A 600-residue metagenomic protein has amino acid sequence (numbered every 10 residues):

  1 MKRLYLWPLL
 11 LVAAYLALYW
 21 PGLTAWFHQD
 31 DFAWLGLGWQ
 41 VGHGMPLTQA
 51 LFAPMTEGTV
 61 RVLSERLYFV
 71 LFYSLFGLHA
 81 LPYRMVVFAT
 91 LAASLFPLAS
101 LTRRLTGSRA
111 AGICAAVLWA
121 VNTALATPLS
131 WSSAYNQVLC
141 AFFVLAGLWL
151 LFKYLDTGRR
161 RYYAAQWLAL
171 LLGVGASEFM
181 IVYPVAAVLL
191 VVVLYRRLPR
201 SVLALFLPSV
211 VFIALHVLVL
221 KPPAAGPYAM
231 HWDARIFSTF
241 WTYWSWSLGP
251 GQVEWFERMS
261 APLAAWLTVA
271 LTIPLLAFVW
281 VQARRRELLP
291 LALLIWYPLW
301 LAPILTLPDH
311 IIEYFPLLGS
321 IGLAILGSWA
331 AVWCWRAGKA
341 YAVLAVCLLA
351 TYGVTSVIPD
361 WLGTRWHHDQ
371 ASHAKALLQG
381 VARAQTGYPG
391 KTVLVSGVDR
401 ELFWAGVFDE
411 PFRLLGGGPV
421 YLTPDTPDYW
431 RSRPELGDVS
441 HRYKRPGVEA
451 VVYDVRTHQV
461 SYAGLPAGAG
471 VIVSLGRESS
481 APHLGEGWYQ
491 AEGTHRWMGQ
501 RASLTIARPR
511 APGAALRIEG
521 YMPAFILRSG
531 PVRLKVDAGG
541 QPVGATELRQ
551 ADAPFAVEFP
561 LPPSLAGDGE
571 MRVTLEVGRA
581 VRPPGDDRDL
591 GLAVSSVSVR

Functional and structural regions predicted by a protein language model:
M1-G468: Polytopic membrane enzymes that build or remodel cell-surface glycoconjugates and lipids
Q379-R600: C-terminal luminal/periplasmic domains and tails of membrane-associated envelope-modifying transferases
